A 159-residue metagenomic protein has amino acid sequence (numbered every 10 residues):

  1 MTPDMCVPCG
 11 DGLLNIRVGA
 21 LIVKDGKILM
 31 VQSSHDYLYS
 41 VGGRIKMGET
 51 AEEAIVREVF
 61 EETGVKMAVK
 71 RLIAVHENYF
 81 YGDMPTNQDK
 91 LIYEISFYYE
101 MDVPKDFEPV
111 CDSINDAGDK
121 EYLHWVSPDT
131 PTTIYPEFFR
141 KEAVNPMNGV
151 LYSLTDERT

Functional and structural regions predicted by a protein language model:
M1-L21, D25, D89: Acidic, metal-coordinating catalytic segment for phosphate/diphosphate chemistry, firing primarily on the Nudix
G12-L14, N87-I95, N115-K120: A generic structural micro-feature
A20, L72, F97-M101: A structural signal for short, well-ordered beta-strand segments
I22, E100-D102, H124-S127: Short, well-ordered beta-strand micro-motif
G26-E62: Conserved Nudix-box catalytic region and its N-terminal flanking loop in Nudix hydrolases and closely related
Y37-L38, E108-P109, S113-T159: Nudix hydrolase/Nudix homology domain
K66-V75: A short coil-to-beta-strand element that immediately follows conserved catalytic motifs
F80-V110: Active-site-adjacent beta-strand/loop module that shapes the phosphate/pyrophosphate-binding cleft
